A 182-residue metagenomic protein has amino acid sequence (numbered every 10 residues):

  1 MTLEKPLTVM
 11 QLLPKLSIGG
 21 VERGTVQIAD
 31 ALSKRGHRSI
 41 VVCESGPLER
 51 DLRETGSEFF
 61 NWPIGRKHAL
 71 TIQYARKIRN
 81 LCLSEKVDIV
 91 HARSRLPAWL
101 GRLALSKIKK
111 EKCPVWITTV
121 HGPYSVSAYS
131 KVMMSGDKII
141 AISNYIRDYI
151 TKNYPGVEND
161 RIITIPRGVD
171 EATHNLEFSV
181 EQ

Functional and structural regions predicted by a protein language model:
M1-Q182: Membrane-interface segments of envelope glycosyltransferases acting on lipid-linked substrates or membrane lipids
